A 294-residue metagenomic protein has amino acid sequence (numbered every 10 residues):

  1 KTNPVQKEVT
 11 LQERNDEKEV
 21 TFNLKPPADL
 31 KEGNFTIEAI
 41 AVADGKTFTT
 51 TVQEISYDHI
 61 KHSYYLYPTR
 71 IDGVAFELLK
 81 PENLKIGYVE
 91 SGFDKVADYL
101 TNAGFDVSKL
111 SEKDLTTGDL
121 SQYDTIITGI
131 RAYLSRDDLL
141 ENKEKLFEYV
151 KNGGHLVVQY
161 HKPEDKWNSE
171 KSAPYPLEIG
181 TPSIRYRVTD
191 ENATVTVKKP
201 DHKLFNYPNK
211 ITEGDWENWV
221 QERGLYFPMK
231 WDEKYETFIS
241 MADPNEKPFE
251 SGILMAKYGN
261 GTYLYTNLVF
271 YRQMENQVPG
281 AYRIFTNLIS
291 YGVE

Functional and structural regions predicted by a protein language model:
K1-A75, K80: Long beta-sheet-rich domains in secretory-pathway and surface-associated proteins
T47-G129, Y160-K162, E178, V188 (+2 more regions): Aromatic-Pro/Gly-enriched surface loop or interdomain linker that acts as a lid/target-recognition segment
R70-I71, E112-T116, E141-E144, K247-I253: Alpha-helical scaffolding within the catalytic cores of extracellular/periplasmic polymer-degrading hydrolases
F93, A97, L120, K143 (+2 more regions): Extracytoplasmic/secreted envelope proteins and their assembly/folding machinery, especially bacterial periplasmic
V107, L156, Y263: Hydrophobic anchor at the start of a short beta-strand that flanks the dinucleotide cofactor-binding loop
R131-D215, T266: A glycine-rich, often tryptophan-bearing local segment used as a flexible ligand/cofactor-contacting loop or short
S183-Q277, V293: Catalytic beta-strand/loop cores that center a nucleophilic Ser/Cys/Thr and support acyl-enzyme chemistry
G280-G292: Short amphipathic C-terminal alpha-helix that caps PH/PH-like domains
